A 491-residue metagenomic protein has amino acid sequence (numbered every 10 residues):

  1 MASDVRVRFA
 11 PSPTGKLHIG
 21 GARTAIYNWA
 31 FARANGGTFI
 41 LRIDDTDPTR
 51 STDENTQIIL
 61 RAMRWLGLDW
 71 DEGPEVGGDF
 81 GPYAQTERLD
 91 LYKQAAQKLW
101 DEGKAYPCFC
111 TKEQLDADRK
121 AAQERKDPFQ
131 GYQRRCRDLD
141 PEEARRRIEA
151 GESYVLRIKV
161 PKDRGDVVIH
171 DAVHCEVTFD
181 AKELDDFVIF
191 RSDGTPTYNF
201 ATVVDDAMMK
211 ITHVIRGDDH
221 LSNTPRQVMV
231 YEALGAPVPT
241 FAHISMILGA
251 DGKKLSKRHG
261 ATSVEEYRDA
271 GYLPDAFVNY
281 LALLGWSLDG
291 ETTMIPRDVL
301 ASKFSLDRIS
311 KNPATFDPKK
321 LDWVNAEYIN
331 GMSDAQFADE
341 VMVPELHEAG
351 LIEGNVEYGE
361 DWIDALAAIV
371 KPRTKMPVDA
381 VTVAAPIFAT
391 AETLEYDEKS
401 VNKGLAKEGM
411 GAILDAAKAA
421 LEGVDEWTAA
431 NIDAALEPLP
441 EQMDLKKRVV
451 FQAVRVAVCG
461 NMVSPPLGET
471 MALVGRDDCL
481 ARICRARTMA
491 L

Functional and structural regions predicted by a protein language model:
A2-E124, N223-A236, A276: N-terminal Rossmann-like or analogous alpha/beta NTP/dinucleotide-binding catalytic cores that position adenine
V7-P13, L41-D45, M209-V214, T262 (+2 more regions): Glycine- and acidic
P48, L234-T240, I244-E395, C459-L491: Catalytic adenosine-cofactor/nucleotide-binding cores of aminoacyl-tRNA synthetases and other
Y106-P107, T111-H243, G249-L255, S263 (+1 more regions): Active-site cores that bind ATP or allylic diphosphates and position pyrophosphate for catalysis
S400-L436: Long, amphipathic alpha-helical coiled-coil segments characteristic of histidine-phosphotransfer scaffolds
D425-V474, D478, R487: Helix-rich, typically C-terminal accessory recognition domains appended to large enzymatic cores
